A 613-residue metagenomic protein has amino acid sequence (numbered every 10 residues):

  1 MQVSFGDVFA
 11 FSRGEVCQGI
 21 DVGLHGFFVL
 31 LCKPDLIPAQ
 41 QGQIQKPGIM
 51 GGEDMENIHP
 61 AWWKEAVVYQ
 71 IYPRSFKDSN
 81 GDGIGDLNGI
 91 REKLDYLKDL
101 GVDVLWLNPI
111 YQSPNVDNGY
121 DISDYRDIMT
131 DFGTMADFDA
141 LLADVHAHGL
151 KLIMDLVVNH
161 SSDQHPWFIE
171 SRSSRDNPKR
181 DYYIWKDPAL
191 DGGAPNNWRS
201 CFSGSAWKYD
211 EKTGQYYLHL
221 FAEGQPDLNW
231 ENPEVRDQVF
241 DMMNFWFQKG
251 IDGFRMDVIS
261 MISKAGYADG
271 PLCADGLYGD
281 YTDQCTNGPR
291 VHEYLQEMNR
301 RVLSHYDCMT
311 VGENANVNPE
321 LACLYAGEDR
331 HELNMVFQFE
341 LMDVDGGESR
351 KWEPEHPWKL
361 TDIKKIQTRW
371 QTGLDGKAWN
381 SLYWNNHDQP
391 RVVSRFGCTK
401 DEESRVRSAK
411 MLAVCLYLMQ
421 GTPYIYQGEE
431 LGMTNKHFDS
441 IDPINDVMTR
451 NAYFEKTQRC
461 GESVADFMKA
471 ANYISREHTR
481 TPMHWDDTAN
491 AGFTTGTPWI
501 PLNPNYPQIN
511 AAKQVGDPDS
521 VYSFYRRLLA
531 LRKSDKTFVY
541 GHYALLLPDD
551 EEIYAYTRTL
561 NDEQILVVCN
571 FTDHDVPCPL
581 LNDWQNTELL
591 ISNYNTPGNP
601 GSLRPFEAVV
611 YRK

Functional and structural regions predicted by a protein language model:
V8-A10, V22, G26-V29: Short hydrophobic alpha-helical segments enriched in small aliphatic residues
F27, D35-D54: Short, Lys/Arg-enriched N-terminal segments with co-localized hydrophobic residues within the first ~10-30 amino acids
M55-N244, Q248, M261-N318, L324 (+2 more regions): Acidic/aromatic-lined carbohydrate-recognition and catalytic surfaces of CAZymes acting on diverse glycans
W62-K64, L272-G276, T282-D283, E293-H305 (+9 more regions): Loop/helix patches that line or flank the sugar-binding groove of alpha-linked glycan CAZymes
D575-N593: Beta-strand-rich binding/interaction modules
N599-K613: C-terminal beta-strand-rich structural cap/linker in extracellular carbohydrate-active enzymes
